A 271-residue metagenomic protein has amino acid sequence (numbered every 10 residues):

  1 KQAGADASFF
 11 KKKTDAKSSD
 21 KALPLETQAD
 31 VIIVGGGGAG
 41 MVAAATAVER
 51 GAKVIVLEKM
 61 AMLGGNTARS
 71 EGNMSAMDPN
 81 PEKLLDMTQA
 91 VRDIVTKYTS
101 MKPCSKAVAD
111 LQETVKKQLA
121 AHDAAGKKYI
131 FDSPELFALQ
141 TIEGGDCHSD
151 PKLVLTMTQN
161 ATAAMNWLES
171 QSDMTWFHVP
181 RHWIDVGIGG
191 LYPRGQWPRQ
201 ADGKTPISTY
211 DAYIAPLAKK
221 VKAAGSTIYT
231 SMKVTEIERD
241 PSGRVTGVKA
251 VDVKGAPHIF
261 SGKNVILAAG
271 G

Functional and structural regions predicted by a protein language model:
K1-K12: N-terminal twin-arginine translocation
K11-Q28: A short, basic/flexible loop-to-alpha-helix module at the beginning of a structural domain
L23-A39, I55: Beta1/beta-strand and adjacent pyrophosphate-binding region of the FAD-binding site in flavoprotein oxidoreductases
E26-A29, K254-N264: Core beta-strand elements of the Rossmann-like FAD/NAD(P) dinucleotide-binding domain in flavoenzyme oxidoreductases
V48-R69: Glycine-rich FAD pyrophosphate-binding loop
M60, G262-N264, A268-G271: Glycine-/small-residue-rich beta->alpha transition segments that form the dinucleotide
R69-C104: N-terminal glycine-rich dinucleotide-binding loop that anchors FAD/FMN and/or NAD(P) in oxidoreductases
D132-A256: Conserved redox-cofactor binding core of oxidoreductases
